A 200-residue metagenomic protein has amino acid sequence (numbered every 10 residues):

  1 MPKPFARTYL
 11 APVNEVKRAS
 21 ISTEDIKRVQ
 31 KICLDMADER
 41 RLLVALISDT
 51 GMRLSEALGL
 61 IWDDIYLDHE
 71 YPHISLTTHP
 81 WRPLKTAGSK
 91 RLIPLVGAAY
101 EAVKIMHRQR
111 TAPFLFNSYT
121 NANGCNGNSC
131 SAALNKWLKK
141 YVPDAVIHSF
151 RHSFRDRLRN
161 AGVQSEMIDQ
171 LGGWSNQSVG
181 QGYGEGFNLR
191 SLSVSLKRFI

Functional and structural regions predicted by a protein language model:
M1, I65-Y71, D144, V163-G184: Short, polar N-cap/turn motifs at the start of nucleic acid-interacting alpha helices
P2-L60, R151: Basic, Lys/Arg- and aromatic-enriched nucleic-acid-binding interface segment
Y9, G59-A102: Conserved tyrosine-mediated DNA breakage-rejoining catalytic core shared by Y-recombinases
P12-E15, S20, N121-A122, A161 (+1 more regions): Catalytic-site neighborhood detector that most strongly recognizes the C-terminal catalytic loop/helix of tyrosine
I26, H79, V96-P143, F154: Active-site/catalytic core of tyrosine-dependent DNA strand-transfer enzymes
E39-R40, N126, C130, L134 (+3 more regions): Hydrophobic (often cysteine-bearing) scaffold residues that line and stabilize catalytic clefts of nucleotide/cofactor
R40, E70, S89, R110 (+2 more regions): Exposed loop/turn and edge beta-strand positions of beta-sandwich/beta-sheet ligand-binding modules
A45, D49, E56, S149-S175 (+1 more regions): C-terminal catalytic core of tyrosine-transesterase DNA break-rejoin enzymes
